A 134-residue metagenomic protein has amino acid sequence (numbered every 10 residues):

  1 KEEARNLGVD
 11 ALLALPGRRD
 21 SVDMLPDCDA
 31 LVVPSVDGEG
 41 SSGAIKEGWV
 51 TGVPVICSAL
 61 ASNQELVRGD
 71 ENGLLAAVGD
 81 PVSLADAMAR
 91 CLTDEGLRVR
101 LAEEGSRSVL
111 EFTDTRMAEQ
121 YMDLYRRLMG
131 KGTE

Functional and structural regions predicted by a protein language model:
K1, R90-L110, R127-K131: Conserved donor-nucleotide binding/catalytic region of nucleotide-linked donor-dependent transferases
K1-G17: Nucleotide-activated donor-binding/catalytic signature segment of Leloir-type glycosyltransferases, i.e., the conserved
G17-C28, V50, Q64, R68: Short acidic alpha-helix that forms the nucleotide-activated donor recognition element in Leloir-type transferases
P26-G40, V53: Acidic donor-binding loop of glycosyltransferase active sites
D37-S42, W49, A59: Short glycine/acidic-rich beta->alpha loop that forms part of the nucleotide-sugar donor binding site in diverse
P54-C57, V67: Short hydrophobic beta-strand element within catalytic cores of glycosyltransferases and related nucleotide-activated
G69-D70, L74-P81, R90-G96, L110: Conserved acidic donor-binding segment of nucleotide-sugar-dependent glycosyltransferases
D114-E134: C-terminal alpha-helical cap of glycosyltransferases
